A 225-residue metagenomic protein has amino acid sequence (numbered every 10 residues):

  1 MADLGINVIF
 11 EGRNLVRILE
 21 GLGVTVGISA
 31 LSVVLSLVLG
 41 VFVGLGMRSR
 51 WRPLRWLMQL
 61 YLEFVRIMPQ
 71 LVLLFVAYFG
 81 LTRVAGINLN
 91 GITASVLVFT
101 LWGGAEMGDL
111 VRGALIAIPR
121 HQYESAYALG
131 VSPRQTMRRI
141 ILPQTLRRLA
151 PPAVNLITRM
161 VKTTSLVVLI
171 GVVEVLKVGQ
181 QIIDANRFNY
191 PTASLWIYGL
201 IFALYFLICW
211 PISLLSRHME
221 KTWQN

Functional and structural regions predicted by a protein language model:
M1-N225: Transmembrane alpha-helices and adjacent helix-loop boundaries
